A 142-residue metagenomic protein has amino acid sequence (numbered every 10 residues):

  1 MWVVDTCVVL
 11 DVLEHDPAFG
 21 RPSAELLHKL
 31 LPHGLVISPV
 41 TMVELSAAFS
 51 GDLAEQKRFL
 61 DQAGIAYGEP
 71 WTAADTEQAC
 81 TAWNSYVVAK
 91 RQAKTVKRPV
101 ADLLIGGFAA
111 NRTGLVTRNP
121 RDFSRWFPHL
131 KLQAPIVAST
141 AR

Functional and structural regions predicted by a protein language model:
M1, G106-R142: Acidic, PIN/NYN-like endoribonuclease modules and their adjacent C-terminal/linker elements
M1-I37, A47-L60, T140-R142: Short, well-structured N-terminal submotif of metal-dependent ribonuclease cores
C7-V8, V40-V43, R121: Alpha-helix/helix-capping structural signal
P32-H33, Q62-A63, N111-R112, H129: Structured helix-beta-strand junction loops
E44-L45, Q78, R125-W126: Phosphate- and divalent-cation-binding pockets in alpha/beta enzyme and binding domains that engage nucleotide-derived
L53-Q56, Y86-V87, L132-I136: Short, hinge-like loop/turn segments at secondary-structure boundaries
Q56-P70: Helix-adjacent hinge/juxtasegments
G68-V116, R121: Active-site neighborhoods of divalent-metal-dependent phosphate/nucleic-acid chemistry enzymes
